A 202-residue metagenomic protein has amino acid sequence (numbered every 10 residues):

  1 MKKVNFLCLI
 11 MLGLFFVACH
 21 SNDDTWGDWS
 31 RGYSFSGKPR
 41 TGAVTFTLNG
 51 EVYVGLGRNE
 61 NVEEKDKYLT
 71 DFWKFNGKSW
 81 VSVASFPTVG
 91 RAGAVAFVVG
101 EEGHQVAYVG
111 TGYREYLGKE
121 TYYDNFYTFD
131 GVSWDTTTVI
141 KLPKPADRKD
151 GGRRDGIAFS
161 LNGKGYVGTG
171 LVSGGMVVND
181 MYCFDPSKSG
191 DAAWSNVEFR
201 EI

Functional and structural regions predicted by a protein language model:
M1-D28: Bacterial Sec-dependent N-terminal signal peptides
C19-I202: Kelch-like beta-propeller repeat domains
